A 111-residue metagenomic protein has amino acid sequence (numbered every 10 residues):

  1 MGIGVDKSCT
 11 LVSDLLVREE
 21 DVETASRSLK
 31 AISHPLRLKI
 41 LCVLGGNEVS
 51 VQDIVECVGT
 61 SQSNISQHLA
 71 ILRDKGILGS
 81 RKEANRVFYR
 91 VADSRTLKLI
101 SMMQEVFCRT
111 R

Functional and structural regions predicted by a protein language model:
M1-I32: N-terminal leader segment of winged-helix/HTH proteins
S8-C9, V51, I100: A general structural signal for well-ordered alpha-helical segments in protein cores
S13, A25, R90-R111: Conserved segment of winged-helix/HTH DNA-binding domains
E23-S63, V87-S94: N-terminal helix-turn-helix DNA-binding core of bacterial DNA-binding proteins
E56, Q67, D74: Alpha-helical residues within the helix-turn-helix
R73-E83, R90: Beta-hairpin "wing" of winged helix-turn-helix
